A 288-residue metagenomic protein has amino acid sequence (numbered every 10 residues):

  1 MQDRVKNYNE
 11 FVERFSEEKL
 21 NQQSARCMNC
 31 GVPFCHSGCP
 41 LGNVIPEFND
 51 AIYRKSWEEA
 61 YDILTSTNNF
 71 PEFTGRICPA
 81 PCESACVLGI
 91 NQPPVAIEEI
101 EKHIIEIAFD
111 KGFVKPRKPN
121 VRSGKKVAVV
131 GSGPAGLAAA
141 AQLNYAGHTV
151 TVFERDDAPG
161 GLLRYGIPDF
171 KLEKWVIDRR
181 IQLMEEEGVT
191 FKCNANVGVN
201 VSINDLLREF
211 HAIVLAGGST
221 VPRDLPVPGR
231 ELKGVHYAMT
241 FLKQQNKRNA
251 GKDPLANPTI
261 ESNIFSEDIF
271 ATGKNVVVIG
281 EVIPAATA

Functional and structural regions predicted by a protein language model:
M1-K126, K174, I213-K243, A256-N257: Ferredoxin-type iron-sulfur electron-transfer modules and their immediate structural context
S24, G188, F210, G273-K274: Short, well-ordered alpha-helix to beta-strand connector turns
V32, A128-F153, C193-S202, L207 (+2 more regions): Rossmann-like dinucleotide/flavin-binding elements
Y61-N68, P81, I100, L163-H211: N-terminal Rossmann-like dinucleotide/flavin-binding domain of flavoprotein oxidoreductases that bind FAD/FMN
P94-V95, G166-F191, R230-Q245, G251: N-terminal glycine-rich dinucleotide-binding loop that anchors FAD/FMN and/or NAD(P) in oxidoreductases
H148-R164: Glycine-rich FAD pyrophosphate-binding loop
